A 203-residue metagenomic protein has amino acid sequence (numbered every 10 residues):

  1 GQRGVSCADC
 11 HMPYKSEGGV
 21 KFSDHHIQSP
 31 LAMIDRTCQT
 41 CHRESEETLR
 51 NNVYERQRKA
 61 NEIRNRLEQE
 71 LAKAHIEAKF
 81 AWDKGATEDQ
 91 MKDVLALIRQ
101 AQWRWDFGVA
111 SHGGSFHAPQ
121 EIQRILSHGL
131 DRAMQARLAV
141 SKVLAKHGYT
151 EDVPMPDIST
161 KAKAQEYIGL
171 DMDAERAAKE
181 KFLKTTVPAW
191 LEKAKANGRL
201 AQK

Functional and structural regions predicted by a protein language model:
G1-N65, G108-Q120: Inter-heme linker and motif-flanking segments adjacent to c-type heme-binding CXXCH motifs in c-type cytochromes
V53-Q57, N61-K203: Mature extracytoplasmic or organellar-lumen-exposed domains after removal of signal/transit peptides
